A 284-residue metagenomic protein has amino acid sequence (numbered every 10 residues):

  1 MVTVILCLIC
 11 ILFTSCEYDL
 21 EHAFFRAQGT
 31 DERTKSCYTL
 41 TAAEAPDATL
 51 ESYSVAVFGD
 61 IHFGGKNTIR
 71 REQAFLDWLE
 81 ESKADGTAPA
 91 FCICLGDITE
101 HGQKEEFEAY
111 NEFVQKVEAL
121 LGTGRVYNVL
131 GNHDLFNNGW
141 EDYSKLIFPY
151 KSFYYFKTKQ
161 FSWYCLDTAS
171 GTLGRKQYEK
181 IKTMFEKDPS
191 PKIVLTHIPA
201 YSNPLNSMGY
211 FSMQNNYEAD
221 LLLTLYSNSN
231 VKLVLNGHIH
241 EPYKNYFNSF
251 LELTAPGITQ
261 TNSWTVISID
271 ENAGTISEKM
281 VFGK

Functional and structural regions predicted by a protein language model:
M1-C16: Sec-dependent bacterial lipoprotein signal peptides
C16-F107: N-terminal active-site segment of His-dependent metallophosphoesterases
L20-S36, P242-K284: Binuclear metal-dependent phosphoesterase catalytic core
E44-A56, Y155-C165, D188-I193, Y246-E252 (+1 more regions): Beta-strand-turn-beta hairpins that frame and shape the catalytic cleft of phosphate-ester-processing enzymes
D60, G96-D97, G131-N132, H197 (+1 more regions): Active-site glycine-centered loops adjacent to acidic/histidine catalytic or metal-binding residues that shape
F63-I69, L173-G174, T261-S263: Short, solvent-exposed loop/turn elements at domain surfaces
R71-L146, Y150-S152: Core catalytic region of metal-dependent phosphoesterases/phosphodiesterases, especially metallo-beta-lactamase-like
E80-F91, L120-G122, G171-L251, T275-G283: His/acidic metal-ligating clusters that form di-metal
